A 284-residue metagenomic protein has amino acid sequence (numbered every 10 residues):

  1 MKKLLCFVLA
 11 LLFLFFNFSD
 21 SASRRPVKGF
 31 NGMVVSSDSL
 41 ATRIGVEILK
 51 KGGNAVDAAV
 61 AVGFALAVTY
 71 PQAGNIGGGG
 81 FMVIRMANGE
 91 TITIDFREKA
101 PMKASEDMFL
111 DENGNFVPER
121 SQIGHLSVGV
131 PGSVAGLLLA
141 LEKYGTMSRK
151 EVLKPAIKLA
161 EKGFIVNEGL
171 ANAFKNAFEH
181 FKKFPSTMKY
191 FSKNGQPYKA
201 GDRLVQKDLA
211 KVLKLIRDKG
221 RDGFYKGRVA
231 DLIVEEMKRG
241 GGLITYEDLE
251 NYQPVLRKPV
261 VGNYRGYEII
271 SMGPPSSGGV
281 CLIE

Functional and structural regions predicted by a protein language model:
M1-L4: Positively charged n-region of N-terminal signal peptides that target proteins for export
C6-F15: Bacterial N-terminal signal peptides
F15-F16, Y70: Residues in and immediately flanking transmembrane alpha helices
N17-S21: Sec/Tat signal peptide C-region and signal peptidase I cleavage site
A22-R43, E47, A55-K226, A230-S277: Noncatalytic scaffold domains of N-terminal-nucleophile
G278-E284: Short, intrinsically disordered, charge-balanced linker/junction segments flanking boundaries in proteins
